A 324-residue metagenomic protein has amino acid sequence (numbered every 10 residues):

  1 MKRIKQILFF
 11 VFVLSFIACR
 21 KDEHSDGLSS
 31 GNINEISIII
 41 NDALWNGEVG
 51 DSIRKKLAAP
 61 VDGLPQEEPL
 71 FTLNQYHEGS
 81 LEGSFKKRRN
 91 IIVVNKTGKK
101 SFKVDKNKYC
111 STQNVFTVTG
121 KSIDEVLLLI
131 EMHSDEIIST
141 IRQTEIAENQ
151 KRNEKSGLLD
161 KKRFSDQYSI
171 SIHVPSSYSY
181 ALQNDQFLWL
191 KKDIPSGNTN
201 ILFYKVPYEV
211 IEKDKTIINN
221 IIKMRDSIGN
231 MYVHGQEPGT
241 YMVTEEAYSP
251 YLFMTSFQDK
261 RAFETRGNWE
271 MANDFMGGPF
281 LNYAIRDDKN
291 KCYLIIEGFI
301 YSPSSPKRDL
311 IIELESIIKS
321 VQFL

Functional and structural regions predicted by a protein language model:
R3-F10: Sec-dependent signal peptide recognition, specifically the positively charged N-region followed immediately by
S15-A18: C-terminal motif of bacterial Sec signal peptides marking the signal peptidase cleavage site
K21-Q113: Start-of-domain marker
E23-H24, I39-A43, P175-H234, E270: Secretory pathway targeting signatures of secreted, lumenal, and periplasmic proteins
S29, N46, K55, N153-L182: N-terminal "mature-domain start" segment
S37, K108-S165: Long, acidic/polar, low-complexity amphipathic helices and coiled-coil-like
P69, Y76-E125, N230-N290, S305: Signature of long, low-cysteine stretches enriched in small and polar/charged residues
L128-K151, Y178, K291-L324: Surface-exposed amphipathic alpha-helical segments
